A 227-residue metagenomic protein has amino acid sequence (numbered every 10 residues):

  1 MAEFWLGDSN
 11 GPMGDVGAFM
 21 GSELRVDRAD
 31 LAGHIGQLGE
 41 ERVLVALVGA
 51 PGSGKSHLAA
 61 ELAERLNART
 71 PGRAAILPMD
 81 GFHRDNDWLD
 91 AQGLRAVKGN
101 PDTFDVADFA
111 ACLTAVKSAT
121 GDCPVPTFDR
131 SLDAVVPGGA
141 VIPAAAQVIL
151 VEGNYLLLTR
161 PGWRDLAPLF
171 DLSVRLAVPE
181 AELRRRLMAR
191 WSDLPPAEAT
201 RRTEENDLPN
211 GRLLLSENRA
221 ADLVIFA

Functional and structural regions predicted by a protein language model:
A2-A46: Extreme N-terminal, non-catalytic leader segments that precede Walker-type/kinase nucleotide-binding cores
G52: Walker A (P-loop) phosphate-binding loop of P-loop NTPases
K55: Conserved lysine of the Walker
L58: Hydrophobic positions on the alpha1 helix immediately C-terminal to the Walker A/P-loop
T70-D87: Short beta-strand-centered segment that lines the nucleotide-binding/catalytic pocket of NTP-utilizing
D85-L132: Conserved nucleotide-sensing/catalytic segment adjacent to the nucleotide-binding pocket in NTP-handling enzymes
L132-R186, R190: ATP-dependent NMP and nucleoside kinases share a basic, alpha-helical "lid"
P161-R164, S192-A227: Small-molecule kinase domains that catalyze NTP-dependent phosphoryl transfer to phosphate-bearing small molecules
